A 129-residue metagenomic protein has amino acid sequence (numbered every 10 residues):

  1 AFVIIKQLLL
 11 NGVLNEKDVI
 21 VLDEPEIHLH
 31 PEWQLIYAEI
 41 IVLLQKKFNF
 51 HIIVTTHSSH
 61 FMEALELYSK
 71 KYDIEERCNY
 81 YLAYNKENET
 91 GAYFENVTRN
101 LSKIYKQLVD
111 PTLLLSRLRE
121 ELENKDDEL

Functional and structural regions predicted by a protein language model:
A1-T112: Switch/communication elements of ASCE P-loop NTPase nucleotide-binding domains
E123-K125: C-terminal terminal-structure detector
D127-L129: Conserved helicase/translocase motor-coupling segment
